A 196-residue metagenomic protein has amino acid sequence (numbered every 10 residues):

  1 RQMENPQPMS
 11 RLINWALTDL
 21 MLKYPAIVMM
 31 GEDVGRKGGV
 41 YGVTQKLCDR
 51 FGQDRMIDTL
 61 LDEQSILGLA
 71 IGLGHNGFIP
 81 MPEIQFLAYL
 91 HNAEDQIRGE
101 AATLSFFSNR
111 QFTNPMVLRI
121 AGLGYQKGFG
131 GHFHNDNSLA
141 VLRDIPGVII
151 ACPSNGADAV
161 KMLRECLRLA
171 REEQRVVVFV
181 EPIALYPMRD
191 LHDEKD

Functional and structural regions predicted by a protein language model:
R1-E194: Thiamine diphosphate
